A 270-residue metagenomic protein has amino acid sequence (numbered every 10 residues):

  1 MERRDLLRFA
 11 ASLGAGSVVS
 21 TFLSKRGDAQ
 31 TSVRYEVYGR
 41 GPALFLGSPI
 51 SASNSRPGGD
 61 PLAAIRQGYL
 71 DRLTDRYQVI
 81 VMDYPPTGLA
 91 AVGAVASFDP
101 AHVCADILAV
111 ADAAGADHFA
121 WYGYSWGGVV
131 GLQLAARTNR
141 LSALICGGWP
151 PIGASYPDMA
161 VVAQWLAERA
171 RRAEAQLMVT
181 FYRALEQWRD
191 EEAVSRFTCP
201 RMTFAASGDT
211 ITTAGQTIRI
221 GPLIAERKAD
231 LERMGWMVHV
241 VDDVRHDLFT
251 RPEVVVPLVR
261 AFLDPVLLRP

Functional and structural regions predicted by a protein language model:
D5-L23: N-terminal export signals
T31-L89: Conserved HGGG/HGGXW glycine-rich cap/lid loop of the alpha/beta-hydrolase fold
H102-F119: Conserved acidic catalytic loop of the alpha/beta-hydrolase fold
H118-I152: Conserved hydrolase catalytic core segment
L144-L166: Flexible "cap/lid" loop of the alpha/beta hydrolase fold
F197, T203-A205: Short beta-strand/loop motif that positions the catalytic acidic residue of the alpha/beta-hydrolase fold
S207-M237: Conserved loop-alpha-helix segment in the C-terminal half of the alpha/beta-hydrolase fold that carries the catalytic
M234-P270: Catalytic active-site module of serine/aspartate enzymes centered on a nucleophile-bearing elbow/loop
